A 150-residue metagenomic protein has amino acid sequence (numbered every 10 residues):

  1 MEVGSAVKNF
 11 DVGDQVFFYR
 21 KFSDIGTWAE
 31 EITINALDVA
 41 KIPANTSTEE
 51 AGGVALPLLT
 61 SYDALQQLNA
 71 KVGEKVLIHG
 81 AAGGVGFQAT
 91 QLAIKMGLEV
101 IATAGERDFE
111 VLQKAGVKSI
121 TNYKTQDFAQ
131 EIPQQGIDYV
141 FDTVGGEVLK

Functional and structural regions predicted by a protein language model:
M1-S23: Glycine-rich beta-strand-centered segment in the early N-terminal region that forms part of a ligand/cofactor-binding
G4, T125, V144-G145: Short glycine-/small-residue-rich Rossmann-like dinucleotide-binding loops
Q15-G80: NAD(P)H dinucleotide-binding glycine-rich loop of Rossmann-like/cofactor-binding domains, especially the beta1-alpha1
F17, T121, D138-F141: N-terminal Rossmann-like NAD(P) cofactor-binding module of classical short-chain dehydrogenase/reductase
N35, A115-G116, Q135: Short, structured coil segments at secondary-structure junctions
V54-T125, E131: Mid-domain Rossmann-like dinucleotide-binding core that forms the NAD(H)/NADP(H) cofactor-binding site
E110, T143-K150: Glycine-rich phosphate-binding loop and adjacent beta-alpha segment of Rossmann(oid) nucleotide-cofactor-binding
E131-D138: A short acidic, Gly/Pro-enriched loop at the edge of an enzyme's catalytic core that lines a small-molecule cofactor
